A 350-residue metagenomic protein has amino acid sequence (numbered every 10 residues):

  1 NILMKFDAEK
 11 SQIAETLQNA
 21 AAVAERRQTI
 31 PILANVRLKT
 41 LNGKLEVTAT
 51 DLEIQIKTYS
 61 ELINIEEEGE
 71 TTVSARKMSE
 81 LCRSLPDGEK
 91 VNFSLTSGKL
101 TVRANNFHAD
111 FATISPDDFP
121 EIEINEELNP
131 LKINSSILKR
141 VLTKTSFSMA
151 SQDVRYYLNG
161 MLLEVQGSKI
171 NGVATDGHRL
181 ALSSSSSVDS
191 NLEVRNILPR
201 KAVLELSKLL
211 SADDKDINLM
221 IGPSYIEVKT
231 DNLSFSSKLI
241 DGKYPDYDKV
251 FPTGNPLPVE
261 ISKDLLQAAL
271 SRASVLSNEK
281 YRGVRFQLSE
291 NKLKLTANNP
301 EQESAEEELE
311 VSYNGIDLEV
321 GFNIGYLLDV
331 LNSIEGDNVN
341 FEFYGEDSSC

Functional and structural regions predicted by a protein language model:
N1-C350: Structural preference for solvent-exposed beta-strand-turn elements and adjacent flexible terminal/loop segments within
